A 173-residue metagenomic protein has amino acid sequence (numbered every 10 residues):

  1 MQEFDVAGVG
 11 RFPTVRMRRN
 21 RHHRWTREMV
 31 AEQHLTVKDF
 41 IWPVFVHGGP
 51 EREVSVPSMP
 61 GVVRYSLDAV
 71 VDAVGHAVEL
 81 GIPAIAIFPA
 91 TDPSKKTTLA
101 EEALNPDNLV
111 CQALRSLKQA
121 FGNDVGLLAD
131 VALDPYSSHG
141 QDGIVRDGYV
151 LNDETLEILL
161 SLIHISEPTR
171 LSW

Functional and structural regions predicted by a protein language model:
Q2-R52: N-terminal amphipathic alpha-helix/helix-capping segment at the start of soluble metabolic enzymes
L35-V62, L128-V150: N-terminal small/glycine-rich loop or linker at the start of catalytic domains across soluble metabolic enzymes
V37-F40, G81-P83, F121-V125, R170: Short, well-ordered coil/turn segments that N-cap beta-strands
V54-R64, I82-L109, Y136: Glycine-rich, proline-tolerant flexible connector loops at the mouths of alpha/beta enzymes
A69-P89: Catalytic domains of carbohydrate-active enzymes, especially glycoside hydrolases
T98-A129: Alpha-helix-loop-beta-strand connector modules within alpha/beta enzyme cores
D107-R115, G148-L160: Acidic, His- and aromatic-enriched active-site or binding-groove loops in soluble protein domains that engage sugars
D130, I163-W173: Single conserved hydrophobic/aromatic residue that forms the stacking wall/gate of nucleotide- or nucleobase-binding
